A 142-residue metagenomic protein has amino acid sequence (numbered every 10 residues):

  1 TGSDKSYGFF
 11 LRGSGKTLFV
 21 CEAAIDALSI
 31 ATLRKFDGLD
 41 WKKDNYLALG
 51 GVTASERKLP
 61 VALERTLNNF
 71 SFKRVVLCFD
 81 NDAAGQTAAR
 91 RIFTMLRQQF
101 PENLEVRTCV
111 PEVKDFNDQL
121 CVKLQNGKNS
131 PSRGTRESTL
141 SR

Functional and structural regions predicted by a protein language model:
T1-K16: Glycine-/acidic-rich phosphate or pyrophosphate-binding loops and their flanking alpha/beta elements
G8, L18, N45-L49: Ordered hydrophobic segments in well-structured contexts
G13-C21, L77: Conserved Lys-Pro-Asp/Glu-containing loop-to-beta segment of HAD-superfamily phosphomonoesterases, centered on
E22-A23, N81: Helix N-cap/beta->alpha junction signal
D26: Conserved Rossmann-like nucleotide-cofactor binding loop
T32-R142: TOPRIM fold recognition
